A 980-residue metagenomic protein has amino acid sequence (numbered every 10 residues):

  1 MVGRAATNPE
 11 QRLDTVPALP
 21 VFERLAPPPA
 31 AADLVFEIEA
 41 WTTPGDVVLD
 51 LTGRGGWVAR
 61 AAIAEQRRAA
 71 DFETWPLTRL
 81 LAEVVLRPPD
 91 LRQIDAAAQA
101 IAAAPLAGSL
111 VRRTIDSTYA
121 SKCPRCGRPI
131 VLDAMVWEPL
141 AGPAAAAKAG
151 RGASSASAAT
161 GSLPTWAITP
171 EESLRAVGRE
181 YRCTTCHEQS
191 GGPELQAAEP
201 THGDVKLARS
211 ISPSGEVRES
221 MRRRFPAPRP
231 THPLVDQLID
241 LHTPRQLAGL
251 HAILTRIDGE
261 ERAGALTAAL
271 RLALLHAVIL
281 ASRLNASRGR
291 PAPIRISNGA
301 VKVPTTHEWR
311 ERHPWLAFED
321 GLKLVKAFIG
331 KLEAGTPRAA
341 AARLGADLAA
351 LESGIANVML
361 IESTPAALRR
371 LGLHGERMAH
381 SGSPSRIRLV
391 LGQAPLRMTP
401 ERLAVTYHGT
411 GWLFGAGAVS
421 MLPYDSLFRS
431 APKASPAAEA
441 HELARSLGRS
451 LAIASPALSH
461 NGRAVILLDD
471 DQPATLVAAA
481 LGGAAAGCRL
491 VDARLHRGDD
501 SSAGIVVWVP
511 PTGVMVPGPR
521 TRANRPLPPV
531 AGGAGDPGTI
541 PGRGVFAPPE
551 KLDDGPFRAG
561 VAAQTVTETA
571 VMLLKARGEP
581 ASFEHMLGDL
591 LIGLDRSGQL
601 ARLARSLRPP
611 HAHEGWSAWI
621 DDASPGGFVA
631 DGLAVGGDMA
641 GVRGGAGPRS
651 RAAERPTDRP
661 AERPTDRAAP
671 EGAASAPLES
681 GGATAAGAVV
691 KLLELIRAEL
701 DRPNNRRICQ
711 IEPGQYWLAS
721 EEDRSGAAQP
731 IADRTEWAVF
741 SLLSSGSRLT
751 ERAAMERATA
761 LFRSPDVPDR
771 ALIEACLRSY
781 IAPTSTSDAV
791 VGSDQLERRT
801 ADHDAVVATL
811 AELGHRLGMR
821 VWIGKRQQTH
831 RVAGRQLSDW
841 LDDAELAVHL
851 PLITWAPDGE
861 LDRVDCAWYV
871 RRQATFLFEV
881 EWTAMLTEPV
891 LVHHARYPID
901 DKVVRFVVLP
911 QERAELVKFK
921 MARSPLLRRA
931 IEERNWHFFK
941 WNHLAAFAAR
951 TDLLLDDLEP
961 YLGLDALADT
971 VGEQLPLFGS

Functional and structural regions predicted by a protein language model:
V2-R54, V58-A59, I63-S381, P395-P436 (+7 more regions): Nucleic-acid modification enzymes, centered on SAM-dependent nucleic-acid methyltransferases
L371, P857-L861, T875-A895, L916-V917: Active-site-adjacent loop/helix micro-motif of nuclease/hydrolase catalytic cores
A444-H460: A short glycine-rich, Lys/Arg-flanked "PGG" loop and its adjoining helix->strand segment in the class I
G462-L468: Conserved beta-strand signature within the Rossmann-like core of class I S-adenosyl-L-methionine
A493-R649, R667-W822, Q827-R835, G963-V971 (+1 more regions): C-terminal non-catalytic scaffold/interaction domains in large multidomain proteins
L810, C866-W868, F876-W882: Conserved catalytic cores of phosphodiester-cleaving nucleases, focusing on short active-site segments
H815, I823-R872, A884-L886, A949-T951: Active-site metal-binding core of divalent-cation-utilizing nuclease and nuclease-like domains
R835, V848, A856, E912-S980: Domain-level recognition of nuclease-like catalytic cores that cleave nucleotide substrates
